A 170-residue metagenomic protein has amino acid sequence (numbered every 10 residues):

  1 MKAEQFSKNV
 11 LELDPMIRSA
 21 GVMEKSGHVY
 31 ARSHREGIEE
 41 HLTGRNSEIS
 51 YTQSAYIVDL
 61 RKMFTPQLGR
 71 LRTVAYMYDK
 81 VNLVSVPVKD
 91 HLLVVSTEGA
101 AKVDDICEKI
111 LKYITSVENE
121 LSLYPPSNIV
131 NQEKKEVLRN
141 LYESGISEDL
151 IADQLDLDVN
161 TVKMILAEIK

Functional and structural regions predicted by a protein language model:
M1-K170: Non-catalytic interaction/Regulatory regions outside core domains
